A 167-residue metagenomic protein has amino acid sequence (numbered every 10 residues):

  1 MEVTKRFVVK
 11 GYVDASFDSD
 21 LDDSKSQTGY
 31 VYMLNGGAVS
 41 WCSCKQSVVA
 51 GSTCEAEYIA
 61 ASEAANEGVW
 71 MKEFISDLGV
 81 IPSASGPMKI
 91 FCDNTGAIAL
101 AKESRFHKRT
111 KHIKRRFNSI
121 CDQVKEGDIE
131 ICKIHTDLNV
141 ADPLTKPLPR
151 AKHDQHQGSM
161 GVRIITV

Functional and structural regions predicted by a protein language model:
M1-D18, T166-V167: RNase H-like, metal-dependent ribonuclease domains
M1-V3, D20-D23, V80-P82: Short, conserved, surface-exposed binding loops centered on an aromatic residue
K5, D14, L34, S62-E63: Intrinsically disordered, low-complexity regions enriched in Ser/Pro/Gly/Gln/His and often acidic
F7-V8, S26, C44-V167: RNase H-like nuclease module associated with reverse transcription
G11-C54: RNase H-like nuclease fold core
